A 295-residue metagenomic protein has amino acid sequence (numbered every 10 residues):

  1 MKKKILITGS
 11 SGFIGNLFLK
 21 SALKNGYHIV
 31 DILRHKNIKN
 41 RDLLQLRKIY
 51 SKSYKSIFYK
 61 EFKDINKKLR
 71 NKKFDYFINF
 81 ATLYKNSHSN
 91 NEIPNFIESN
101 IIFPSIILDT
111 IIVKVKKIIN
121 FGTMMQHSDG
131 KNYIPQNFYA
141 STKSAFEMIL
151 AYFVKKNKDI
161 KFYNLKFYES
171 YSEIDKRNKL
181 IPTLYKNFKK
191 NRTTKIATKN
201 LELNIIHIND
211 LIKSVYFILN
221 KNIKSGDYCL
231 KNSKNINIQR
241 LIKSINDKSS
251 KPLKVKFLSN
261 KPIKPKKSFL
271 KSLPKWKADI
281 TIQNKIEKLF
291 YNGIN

Functional and structural regions predicted by a protein language model:
I5-N25: N-terminal Rossmann NAD(P)H-binding glycine-rich loop of SDR-like oxidoreductase domains
T8, I32, F77-A81, I118-M124 (+1 more regions): SDR active-site strand-loop-helix element
Y54-S99, G130: NAD(P)H-binding glycine-rich loop region in Rossmannoid oxidoreductase-like domains and their noncatalytic homologs
K72, N91-I118: NAD(P)-cofactor binding segment of oxidoreductase domains
F77-N79, S105-F138: Conserved Rossmann-fold NAD(P)-dependent oxidoreductase catalytic core, especially the SDR/UDP-sugar
I101-I107, A140-L150: Conserved catalytic Lys-bearing alpha helix of Rossmann-like short-chain dehydrogenase/reductases
F138, M148-L203, I208-D210, S244-N246: NAD(P)-dependent short-chain dehydrogenase/reductase
N191-N295: C-terminal substrate-binding subdomain of Rossmann-fold SDR/epimerase-dehydratase oxidoreductases
